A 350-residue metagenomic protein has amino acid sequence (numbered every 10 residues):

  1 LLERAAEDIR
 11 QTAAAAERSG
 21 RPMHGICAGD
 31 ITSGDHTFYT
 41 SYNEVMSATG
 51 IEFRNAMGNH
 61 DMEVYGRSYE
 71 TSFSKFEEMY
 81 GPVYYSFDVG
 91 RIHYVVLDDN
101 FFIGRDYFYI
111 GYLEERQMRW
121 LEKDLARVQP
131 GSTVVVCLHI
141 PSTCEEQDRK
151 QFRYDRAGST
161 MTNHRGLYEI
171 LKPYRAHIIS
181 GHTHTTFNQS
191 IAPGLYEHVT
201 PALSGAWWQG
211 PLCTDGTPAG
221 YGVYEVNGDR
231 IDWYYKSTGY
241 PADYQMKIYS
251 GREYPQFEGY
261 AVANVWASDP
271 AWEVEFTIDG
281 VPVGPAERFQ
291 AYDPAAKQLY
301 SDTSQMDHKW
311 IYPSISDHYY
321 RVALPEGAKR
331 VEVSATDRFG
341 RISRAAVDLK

Functional and structural regions predicted by a protein language model:
L1-T40, G327-E332: N-terminal active-site segment of His-dependent metallophosphoesterases
A28, L125-K150: Short acidic, glycine-rich surface-loop motifs adjacent to enzyme active sites
G29-D30, G58-N59, H139, G181-H182: Active-site glycine-centered loops adjacent to acidic/histidine catalytic or metal-binding residues that shape
H36-P130, R149-H177, T185-N227, Y234: Extended active-site neighborhood of metal-dependent phosphoesterases/phosphodiesterases
D99, C137-S142, H182-T183, K236-S237: Short, well-ordered beta-to-alpha junction loops that form the rim of enzyme active sites and present histidine/acidic
L195-D279, D317-D348: Binuclear metal-dependent phosphoesterase catalytic core
W272-A296: Extended low-complexity, serine/threonine- and proline-enriched intrinsically disordered segments
D293-R321: Aromatic sugar-binding surface patches on proteins that engage polysaccharides or sugar-phosphate polymers
